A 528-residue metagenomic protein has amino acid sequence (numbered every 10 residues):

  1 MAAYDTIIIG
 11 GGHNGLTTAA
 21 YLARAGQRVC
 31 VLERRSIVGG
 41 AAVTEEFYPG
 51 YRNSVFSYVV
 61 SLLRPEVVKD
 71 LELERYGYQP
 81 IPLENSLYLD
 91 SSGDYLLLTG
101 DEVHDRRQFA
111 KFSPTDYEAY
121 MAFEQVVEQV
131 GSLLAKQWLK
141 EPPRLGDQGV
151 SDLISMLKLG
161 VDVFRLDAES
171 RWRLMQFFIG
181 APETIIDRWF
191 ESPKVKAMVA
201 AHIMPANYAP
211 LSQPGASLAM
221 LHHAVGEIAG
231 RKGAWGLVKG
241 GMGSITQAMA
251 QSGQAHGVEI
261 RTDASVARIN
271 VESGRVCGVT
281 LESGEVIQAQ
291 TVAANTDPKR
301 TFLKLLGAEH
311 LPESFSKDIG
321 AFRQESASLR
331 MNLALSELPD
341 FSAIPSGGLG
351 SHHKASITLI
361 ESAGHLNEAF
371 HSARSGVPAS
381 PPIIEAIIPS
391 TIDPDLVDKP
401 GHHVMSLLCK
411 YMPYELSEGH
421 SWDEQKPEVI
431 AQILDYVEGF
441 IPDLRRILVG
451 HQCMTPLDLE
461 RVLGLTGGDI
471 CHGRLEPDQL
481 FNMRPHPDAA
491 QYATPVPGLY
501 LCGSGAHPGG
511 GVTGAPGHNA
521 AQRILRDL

Functional and structural regions predicted by a protein language model:
M1-I37, A41-A42, F109, T115 (+3 more regions): Structural core of flavin- and non-heme-iron oxidoreductases, emphasizing the beta-strand/alpha-helix scaffold
M1-T6, R24-A25, L480-N482, H486-P487 (+2 more regions): Extreme N-terminal leader/targeting segments of oxidoreductases
A2-G146, H472, N519: N-terminal glycine-rich phosphate/pyrophosphate-binding loop and immediately adjacent elements
E128-H256, L465-Q479: Active-site/ligand-binding neighborhood in enzyme catalytic cores
S192, K196-S212, P378-P389, P442-H507: A glycine-rich dinucleotide-binding beta-alpha-beta segment and adjacent secondary-structure elements that constitute
L237-V238, V258, S265-D398: Mid-domain catalytic core of redox enzymes that form a hydrophobic substrate pocket/lid adjacent to a catalytic redox
L338-P339, A373-S380, P400, W422-L457 (+1 more regions): Flavin-binding catalytic cores
S504-L525: A conserved FAD-binding loop/helix module that cradles the flavin
